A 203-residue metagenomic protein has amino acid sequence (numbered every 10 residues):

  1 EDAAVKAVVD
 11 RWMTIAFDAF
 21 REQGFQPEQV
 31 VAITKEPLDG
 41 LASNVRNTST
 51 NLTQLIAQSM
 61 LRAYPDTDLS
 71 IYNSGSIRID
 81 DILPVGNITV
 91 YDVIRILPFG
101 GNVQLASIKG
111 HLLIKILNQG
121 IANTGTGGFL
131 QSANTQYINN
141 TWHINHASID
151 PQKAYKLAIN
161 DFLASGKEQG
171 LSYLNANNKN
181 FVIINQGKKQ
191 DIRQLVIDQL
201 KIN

Functional and structural regions predicted by a protein language model:
E1-Y64, D68-N203: Catalytic centers of hydrolytic enzymes
